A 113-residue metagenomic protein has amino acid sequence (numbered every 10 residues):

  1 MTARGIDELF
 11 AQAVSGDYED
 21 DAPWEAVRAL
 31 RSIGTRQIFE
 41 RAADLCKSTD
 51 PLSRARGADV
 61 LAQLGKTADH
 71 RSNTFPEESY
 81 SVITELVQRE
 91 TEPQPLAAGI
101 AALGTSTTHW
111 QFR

Functional and structural regions predicted by a protein language model:
M1, V14-S15, E19-G34, A55-T74 (+2 more regions): Structural detector for internal amphipathic alpha-helices that build alpha-solenoid repeat scaffolds
M1-F10: Actinobacteria-biased recognition of intrinsically disordered, low-complexity terminal regions
I6, T35-F39, P76-Y80, F112: Core helices of alpha-solenoid repeat scaffolds
L9-F10, R41-A43, V82-T84, R113: Buried hydrophobic core positions in alpha-solenoid tandem helical repeats
S15, K47-D50, Q88-R89: Solenoid-like repeat scaffolds
R41-S48, G57: Short, charged early-sequence alpha-helical segments and their helix-coil boundaries
S79, E92-P95: Hydrophobic alpha-helical segments
